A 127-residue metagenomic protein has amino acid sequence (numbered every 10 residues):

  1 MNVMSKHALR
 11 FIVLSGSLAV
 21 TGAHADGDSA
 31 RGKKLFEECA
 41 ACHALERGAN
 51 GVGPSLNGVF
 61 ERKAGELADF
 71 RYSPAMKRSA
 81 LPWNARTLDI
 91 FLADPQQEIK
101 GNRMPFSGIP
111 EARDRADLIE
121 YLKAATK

Functional and structural regions predicted by a protein language model:
N2-I12: Bacterial N-terminal signal peptides that target proteins for export
V13-A19: Hydrophobic alpha-helical targeting segments used for export or membrane insertion
T21-A25: Sec/Tat signal peptide C-region and signal peptidase I cleavage site
G27-R71, K77-P82, I90-K100, A124-K127: Periplasmic/extracellular electron-transfer cofactor-ligation site, primarily the c-type cytochrome heme-c attachment
S29, A85, E111-A112: Alpha-helix N-capping/helix-start residues
G101-F106: Conserved interaction-surface patches within small, structured recognition/assembly domains
S107-A125: Short, exposed beta-strand-loop hairpins at the edges of beta-sheets in extracellular/periplasmic proteins
